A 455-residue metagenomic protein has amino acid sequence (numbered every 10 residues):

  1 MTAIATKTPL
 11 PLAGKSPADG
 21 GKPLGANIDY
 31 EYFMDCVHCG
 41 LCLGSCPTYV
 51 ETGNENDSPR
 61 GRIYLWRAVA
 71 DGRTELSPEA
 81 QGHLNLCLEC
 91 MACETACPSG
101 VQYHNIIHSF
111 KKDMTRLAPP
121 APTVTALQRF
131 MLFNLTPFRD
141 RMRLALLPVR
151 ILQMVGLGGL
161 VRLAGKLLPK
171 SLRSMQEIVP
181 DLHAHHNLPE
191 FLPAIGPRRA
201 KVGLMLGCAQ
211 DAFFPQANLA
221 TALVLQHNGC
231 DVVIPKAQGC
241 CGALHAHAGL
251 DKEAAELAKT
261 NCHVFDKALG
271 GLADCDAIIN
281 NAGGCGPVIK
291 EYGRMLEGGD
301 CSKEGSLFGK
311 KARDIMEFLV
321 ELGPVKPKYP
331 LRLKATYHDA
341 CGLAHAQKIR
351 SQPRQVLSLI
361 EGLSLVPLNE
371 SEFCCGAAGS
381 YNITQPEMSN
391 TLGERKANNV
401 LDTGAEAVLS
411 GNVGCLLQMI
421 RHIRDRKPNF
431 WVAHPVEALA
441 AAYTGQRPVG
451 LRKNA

Functional and structural regions predicted by a protein language model:
T2-I28, D57-P78, R198-K201, P215-Q216 (+4 more regions): Short, charged low-complexity linear segments at domain edges
T2-K22, Y49-G82, G100-F130, N429-V436: Non-heme iron-sulfur electron-transfer modules
A3, Y103-A455: Iron-sulfur cluster-binding electron-transfer modules in prokaryotic oxidoreductases
G21-F33, R73-E75, Q81-L84, P193 (+2 more regions): Short, intrinsically disordered, charge-biased short linear motifs at domain edges
Y30-Y49, S77, Q81-V101, G342 (+1 more regions): Cysteine-centered iron-sulfur cluster-binding motifs in ferredoxin-type domains/subunits of redox enzymes
L41-G44, N54-P59, D231-K236: N-terminal glycine-rich anion-binding loops that anchor highly charged ligand groups
L41-G44, Y64, G82, R150 (+1 more regions): Generic structural signal for well-ordered, non-membrane alpha-helices
D71, A92, A96, G249: Short His/Asp/Glu-rich catalytic/ion-coordination signatures at enzyme active sites or charged loops
